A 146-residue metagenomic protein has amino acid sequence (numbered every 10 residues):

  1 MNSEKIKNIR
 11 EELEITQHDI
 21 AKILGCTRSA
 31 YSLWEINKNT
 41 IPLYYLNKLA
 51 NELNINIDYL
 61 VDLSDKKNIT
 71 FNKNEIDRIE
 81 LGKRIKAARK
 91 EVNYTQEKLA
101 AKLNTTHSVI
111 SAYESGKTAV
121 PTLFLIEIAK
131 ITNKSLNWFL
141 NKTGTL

Functional and structural regions predicted by a protein language model:
M1-E12, N68-E91: A short, Lys/Arg-rich alpha-helix, primarily the initiator
K7, S32-L33, V61, K86 (+2 more regions): Key DNA-contacting residues within the recognition helix of helix-turn-helix
E11, G25, I36-K38, D65 (+4 more regions): Residue-level detection of the helix-turn-helix DNA-binding "recognition helix"
E11, K22, N51, K90 (+2 more regions): Alpha-helical residues within the helix-turn-helix
E14-I36, N93-A112: Short alpha-helical DNA-recognition segment
G25, Y44-Y59, L123-W138: DNA major-groove recognition helix of helix-turn-helix/homeodomain DNA-binding modules
Y59-I69, W138-L146: Short amphipathic recognition helices of helix-turn-helix/homeodomain-type DNA-binding modules
